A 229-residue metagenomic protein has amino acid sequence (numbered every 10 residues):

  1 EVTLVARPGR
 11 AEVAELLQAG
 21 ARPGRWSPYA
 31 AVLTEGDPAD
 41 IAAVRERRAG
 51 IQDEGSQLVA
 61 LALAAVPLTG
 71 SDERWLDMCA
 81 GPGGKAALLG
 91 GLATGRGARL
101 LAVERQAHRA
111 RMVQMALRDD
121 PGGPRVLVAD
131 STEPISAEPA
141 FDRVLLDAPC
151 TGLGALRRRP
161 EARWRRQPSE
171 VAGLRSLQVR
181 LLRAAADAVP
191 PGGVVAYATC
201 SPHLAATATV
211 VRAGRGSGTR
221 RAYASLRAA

Functional and structural regions predicted by a protein language model:
E1-A229: S-adenosylmethionine
